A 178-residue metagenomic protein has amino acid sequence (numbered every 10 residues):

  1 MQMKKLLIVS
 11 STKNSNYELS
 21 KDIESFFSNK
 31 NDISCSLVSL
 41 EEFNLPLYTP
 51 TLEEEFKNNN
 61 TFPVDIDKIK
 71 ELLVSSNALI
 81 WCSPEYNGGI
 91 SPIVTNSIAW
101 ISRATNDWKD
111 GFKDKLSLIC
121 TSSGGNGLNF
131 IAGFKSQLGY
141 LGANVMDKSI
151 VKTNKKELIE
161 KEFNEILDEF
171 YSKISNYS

Functional and structural regions predicted by a protein language model:
M1-S83, G88-A99, D107, K161-Y177: N-terminal beta1-alpha1-beta2 submodule of the flavodoxin-like/Rossmannoid cofactor-binding fold
F43-L45, G124, K155-E157: Short, internal active-site loops enriched in acidic
N59-N60, A104-T105, K113-D114, V151-N154: Short, intrinsically disordered/low-complexity patches at protein termini and at juxtamembrane boundaries
N96-T105, S136-Y140: A glycine- and small-aliphatic-rich helix-loop capping segment at beta-alpha/alpha-beta transitions that lines
G111-V151: Short, glycine-/small-residue-rich phosphate/pyrophosphate-handling segment
S136-S178: A charged, well-structured terminal subsegment
